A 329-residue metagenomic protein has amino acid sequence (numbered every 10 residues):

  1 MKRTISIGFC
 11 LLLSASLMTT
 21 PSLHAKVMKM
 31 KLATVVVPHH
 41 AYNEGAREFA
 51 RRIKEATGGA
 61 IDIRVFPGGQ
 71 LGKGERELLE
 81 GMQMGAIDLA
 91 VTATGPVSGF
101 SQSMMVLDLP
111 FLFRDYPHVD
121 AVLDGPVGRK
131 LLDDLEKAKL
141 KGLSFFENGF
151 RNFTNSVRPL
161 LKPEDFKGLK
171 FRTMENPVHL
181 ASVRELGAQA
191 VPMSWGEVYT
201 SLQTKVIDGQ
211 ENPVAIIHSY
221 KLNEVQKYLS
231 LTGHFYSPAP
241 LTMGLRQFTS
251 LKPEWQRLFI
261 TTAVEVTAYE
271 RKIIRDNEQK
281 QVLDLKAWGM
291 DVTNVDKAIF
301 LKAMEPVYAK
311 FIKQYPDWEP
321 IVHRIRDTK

Functional and structural regions predicted by a protein language model:
M1-F9: Bacterial N-terminal signal peptides that target proteins for export
K2, P21-H24: Short linear, low-complexity motifs centered on an aromatic residue
G8-T19: Bacterial N-terminal signal peptides
H24-H118, V127-R129, L135-K329: N-terminal secretory/targeting leader peptides
